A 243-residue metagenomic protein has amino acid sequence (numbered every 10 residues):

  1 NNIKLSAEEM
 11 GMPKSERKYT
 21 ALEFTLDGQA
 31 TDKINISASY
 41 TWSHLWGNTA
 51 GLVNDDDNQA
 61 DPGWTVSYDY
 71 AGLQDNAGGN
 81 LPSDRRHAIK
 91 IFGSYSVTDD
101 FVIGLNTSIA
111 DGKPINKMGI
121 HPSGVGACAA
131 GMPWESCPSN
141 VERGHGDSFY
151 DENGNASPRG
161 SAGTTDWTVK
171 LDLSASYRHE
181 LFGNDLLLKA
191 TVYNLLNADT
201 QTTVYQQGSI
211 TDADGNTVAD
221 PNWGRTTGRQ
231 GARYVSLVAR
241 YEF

Functional and structural regions predicted by a protein language model:
N1-K117, R240: Gram-negative outer-membrane beta-barrel transporters
N1-N2, M12, S161, N194-T200: Asparagine-centered polar/low-complexity signal
N2-E8, D69-L73, F149-R159, T217-P221: Short glycine/proline-rich turn/loop motifs
G11-P13, G78-N80, S161-T164, G224-T226: Outer-membrane beta-barrel domain signature
D100-D151, T164-K170, S176-F243: C-terminal beta-signal and adjacent terminal beta-strands/loops of Gram-negative outer-membrane beta-barrel proteins
